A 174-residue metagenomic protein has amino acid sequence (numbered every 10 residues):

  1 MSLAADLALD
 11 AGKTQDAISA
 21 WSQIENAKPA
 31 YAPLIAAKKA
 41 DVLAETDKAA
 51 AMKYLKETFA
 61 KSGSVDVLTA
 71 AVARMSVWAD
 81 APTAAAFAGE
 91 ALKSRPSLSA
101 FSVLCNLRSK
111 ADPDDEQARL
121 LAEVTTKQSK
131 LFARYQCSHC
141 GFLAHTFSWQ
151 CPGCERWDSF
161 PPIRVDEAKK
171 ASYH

Functional and structural regions predicted by a protein language model:
M1-I35: Solenoidal tandem-repeat scaffolds enriched in leucines and small polar residues
A4, K38-D41, A71-V72, F87 (+1 more regions): Structural register within alpha-helical repeat arrays
A8, D41-L43, R74-S76, R108: Residue at a conserved register position within TPR or TPR-like alpha-solenoid repeats
T14-E25, D47-K61, D80-S94, D114-Q128: Alpha-helical repeat scaffolds
P29-A30, G63, P96: Helix-capping and short linker residues that terminate individual alpha-solenoid repeat units
K38-A40, S62-V65: Long, hydrophobic alpha/beta structural blocks
L92-H174: Cys/His-clustered metal-coordination modules, chiefly Zn-binding fingers
